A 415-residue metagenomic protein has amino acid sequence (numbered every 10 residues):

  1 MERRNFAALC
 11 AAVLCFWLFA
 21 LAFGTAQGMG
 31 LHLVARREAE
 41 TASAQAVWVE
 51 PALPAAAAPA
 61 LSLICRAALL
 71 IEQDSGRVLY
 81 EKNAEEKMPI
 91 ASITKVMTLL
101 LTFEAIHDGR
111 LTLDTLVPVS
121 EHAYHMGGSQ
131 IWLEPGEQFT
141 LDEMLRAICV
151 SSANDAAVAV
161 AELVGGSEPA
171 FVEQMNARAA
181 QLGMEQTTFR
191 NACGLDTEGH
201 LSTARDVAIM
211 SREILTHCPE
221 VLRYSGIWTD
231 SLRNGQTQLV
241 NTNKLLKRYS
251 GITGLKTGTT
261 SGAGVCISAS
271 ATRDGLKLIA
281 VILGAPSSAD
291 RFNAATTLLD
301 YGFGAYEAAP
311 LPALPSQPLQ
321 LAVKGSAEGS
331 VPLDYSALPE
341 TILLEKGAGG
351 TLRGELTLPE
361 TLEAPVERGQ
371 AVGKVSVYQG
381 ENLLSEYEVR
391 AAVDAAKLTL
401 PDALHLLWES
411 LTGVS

Functional and structural regions predicted by a protein language model:
E2-F6, A26-C218: Active-site-adjacent loops and short helices of periplasmic peptidoglycan-processing enzymes
R4, M184-T188, D196-L201, R205-S415: Domain-terminus/edge residues, biased toward the C-terminal soluble/receptor-binding domains of extracytoplasmic
R4-Q27: Sec-dependent N-terminal signal peptides of Gram-positive bacterial secreted proteins and lipoproteins
L14-L18, G28-G30, V393, L404-W408: An N-terminal domain-start capping segment
F23, Q27, A35-R36, Q45 (+2 more regions): Intrinsically disordered, low-complexity polar segments enriched in Ser/Thr/Pro and acidic
